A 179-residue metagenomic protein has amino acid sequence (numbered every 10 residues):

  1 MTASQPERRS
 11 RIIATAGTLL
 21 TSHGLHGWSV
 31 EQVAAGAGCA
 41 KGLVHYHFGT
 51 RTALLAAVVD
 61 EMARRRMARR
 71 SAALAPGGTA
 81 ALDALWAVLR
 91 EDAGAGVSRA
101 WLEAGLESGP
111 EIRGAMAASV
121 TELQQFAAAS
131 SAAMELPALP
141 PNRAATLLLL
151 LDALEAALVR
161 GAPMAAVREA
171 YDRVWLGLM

Functional and structural regions predicted by a protein language model:
M1-E7: N-terminal intrinsically disordered/low-complexity leader segments
R11, T15, L19-A53, A57: Helix-turn-helix
T15-S22, R69, A73, A100 (+2 more regions): Solvent-exposed, amphipathic alpha-helical segments
A57, A68-S98, R143-L147: Hydrophobic alpha-helical connector segments
D60-R66: Short, basic, alpha-helical segments at the C-terminal edge of helix-turn-helix-like DNA-binding modules
R90-V120: Amphipathic alpha-helical segments used for helix-helix packing
I112-T121, A132-M179: Hydrophobic/aromatic-rich alpha-helical bundle segments in the mid-to-C-terminal region
